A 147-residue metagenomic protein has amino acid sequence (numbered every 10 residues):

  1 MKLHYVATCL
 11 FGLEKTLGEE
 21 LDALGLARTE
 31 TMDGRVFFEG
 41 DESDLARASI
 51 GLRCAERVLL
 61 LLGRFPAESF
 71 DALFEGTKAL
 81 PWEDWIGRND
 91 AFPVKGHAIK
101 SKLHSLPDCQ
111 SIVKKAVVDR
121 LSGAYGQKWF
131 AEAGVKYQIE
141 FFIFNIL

Functional and structural regions predicted by a protein language model:
K2-I139: Accessory substrate-recognition/RNA-binding modules or partner subunits associated with SAM-dependent
I139-L147: C-terminal edge-of-domain segments
